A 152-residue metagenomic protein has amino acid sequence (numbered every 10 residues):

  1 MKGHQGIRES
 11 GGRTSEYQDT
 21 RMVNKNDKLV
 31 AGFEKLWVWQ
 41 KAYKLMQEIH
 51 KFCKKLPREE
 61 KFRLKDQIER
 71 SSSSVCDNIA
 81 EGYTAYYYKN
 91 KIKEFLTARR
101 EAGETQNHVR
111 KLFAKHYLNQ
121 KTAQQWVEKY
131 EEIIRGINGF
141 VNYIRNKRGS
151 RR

Functional and structural regions predicted by a protein language model:
M1-E81, A85-R152: Short, C-terminally biased terminal segments at protein or domain edges
